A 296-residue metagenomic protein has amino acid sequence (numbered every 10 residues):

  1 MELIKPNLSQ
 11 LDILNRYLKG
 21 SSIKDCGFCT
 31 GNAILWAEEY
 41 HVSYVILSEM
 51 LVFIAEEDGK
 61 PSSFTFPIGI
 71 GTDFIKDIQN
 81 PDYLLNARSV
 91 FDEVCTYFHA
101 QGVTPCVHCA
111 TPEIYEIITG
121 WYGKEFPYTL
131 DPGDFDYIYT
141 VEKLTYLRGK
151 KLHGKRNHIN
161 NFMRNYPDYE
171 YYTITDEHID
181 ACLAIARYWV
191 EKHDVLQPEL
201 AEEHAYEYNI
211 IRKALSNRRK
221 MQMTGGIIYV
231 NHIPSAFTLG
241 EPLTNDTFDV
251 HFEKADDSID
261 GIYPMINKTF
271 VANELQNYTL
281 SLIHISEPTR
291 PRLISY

Functional and structural regions predicted by a protein language model:
M1-G20, Q276-N277: Short, extreme N-terminal leader segments that mark the start of a protein/domain
L11, N15-S43, Y169-D256: A conserved beta-strand-loop-helix scaffold within acyl/acetyltransferase catalytic domains
C29-E113, Y229-S258: Conserved donor-binding loop and adjoining core beta-sheet/short helix segment in diverse acyl/aminoacyl transferases
Y97-I118, F126-T145: A basic- and aromatic-enriched beta-loop-alpha substructure that forms the phosphate/nucleotide- and DNA/RNA-contacting
G123-E199: Acyltransferase donor/substrate-recognition loop-hinge adjacent to the catalytic core
I259-Y263: Short glycine/threonine-rich catalytic loop with a Thr-x-Gly-x-Asp
I266-L275: A conserved acidic, glycine/proline-rich C-terminal tail/linker
I283-Y296: Single conserved hydrophobic/aromatic residue that forms the stacking wall/gate of nucleotide- or nucleobase-binding
